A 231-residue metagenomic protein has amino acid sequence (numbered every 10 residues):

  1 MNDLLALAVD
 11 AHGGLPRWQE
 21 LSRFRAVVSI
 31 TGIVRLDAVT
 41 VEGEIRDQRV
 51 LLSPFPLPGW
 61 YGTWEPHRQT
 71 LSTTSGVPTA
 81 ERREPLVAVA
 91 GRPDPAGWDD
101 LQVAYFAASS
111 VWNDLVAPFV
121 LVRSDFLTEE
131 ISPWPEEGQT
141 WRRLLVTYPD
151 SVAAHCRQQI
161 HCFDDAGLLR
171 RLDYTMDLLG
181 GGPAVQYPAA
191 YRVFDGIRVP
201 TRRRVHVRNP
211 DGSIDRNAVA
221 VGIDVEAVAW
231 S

Functional and structural regions predicted by a protein language model:
M1-V9: Amphipathic/hydrophobic helical signal segments and adjacent flexible N-terminal regions that mediate secretion
D10-R82, E130: N-terminal mature ectodomain segment of secretory-pathway/periplasmic proteins
L15, L121-I131, A218-S231: Intrinsically disordered terminal and processing segments
V27-S29, R46, S53, T74 (+6 more regions): A structural detector for beta-sheet-dominated domains
I30-D37, Q48-P58, S110-L127, Y148-A154 (+1 more regions): Short, solvent-exposed secondary-structure boundary motifs
P58-V103, S213-W230: Catalytic loop of the DD-peptidase/beta-lactamase superfamily, centered on the K-T-G motif and neighboring
V77-V152: Flexible, processing/modification-adjacent segments and terminal tails in exported/periplasmic/extracellular proteins
Q139-S231: Gly/Pro-enriched, hydrophobic low-complexity segments that function as extracytoplasmic propeptides/linkers
